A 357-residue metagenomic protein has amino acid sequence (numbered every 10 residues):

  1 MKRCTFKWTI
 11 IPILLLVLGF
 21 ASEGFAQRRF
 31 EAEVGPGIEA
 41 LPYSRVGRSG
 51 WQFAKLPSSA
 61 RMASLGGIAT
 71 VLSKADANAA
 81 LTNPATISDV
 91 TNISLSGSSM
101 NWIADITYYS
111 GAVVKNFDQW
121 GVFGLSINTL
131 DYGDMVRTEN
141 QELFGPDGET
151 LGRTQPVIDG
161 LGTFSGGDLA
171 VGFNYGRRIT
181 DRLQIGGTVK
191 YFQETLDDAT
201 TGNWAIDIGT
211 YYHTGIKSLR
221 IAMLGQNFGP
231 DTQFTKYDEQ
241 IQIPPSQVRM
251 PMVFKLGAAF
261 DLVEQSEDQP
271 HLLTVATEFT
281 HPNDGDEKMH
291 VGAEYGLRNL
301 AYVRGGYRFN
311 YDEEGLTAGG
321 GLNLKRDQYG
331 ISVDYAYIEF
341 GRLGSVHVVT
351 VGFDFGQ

Functional and structural regions predicted by a protein language model:
M1-K2, A26: Initiator methionine at the very start of the polypeptide chain
K2-I11: Bacterial N-terminal signal peptides that target proteins for export
I11-G19: Bacterial N-terminal signal peptides
F20-A26: Sec/Tat signal peptide C-region and signal peptidase I cleavage site
Q27-Q357: Subset of outer-membrane beta-barrel
